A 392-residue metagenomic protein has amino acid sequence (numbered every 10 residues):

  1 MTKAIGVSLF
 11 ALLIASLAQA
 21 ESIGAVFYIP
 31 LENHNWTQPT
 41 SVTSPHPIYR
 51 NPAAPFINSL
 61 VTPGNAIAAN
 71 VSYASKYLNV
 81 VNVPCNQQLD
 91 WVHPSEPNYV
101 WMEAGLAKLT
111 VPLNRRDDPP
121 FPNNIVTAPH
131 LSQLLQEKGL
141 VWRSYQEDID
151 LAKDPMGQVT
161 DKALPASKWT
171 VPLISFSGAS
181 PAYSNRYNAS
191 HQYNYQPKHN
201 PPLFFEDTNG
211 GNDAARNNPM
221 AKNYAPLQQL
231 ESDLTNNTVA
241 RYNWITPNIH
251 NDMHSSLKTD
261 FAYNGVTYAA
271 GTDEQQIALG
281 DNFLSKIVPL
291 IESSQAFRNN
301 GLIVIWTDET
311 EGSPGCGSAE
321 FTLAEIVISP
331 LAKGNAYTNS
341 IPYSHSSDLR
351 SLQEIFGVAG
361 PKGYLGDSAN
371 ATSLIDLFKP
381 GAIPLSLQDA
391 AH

Functional and structural regions predicted by a protein language model:
M1-V7: Bacterial N-terminal signal peptides that target proteins for export
V7-A15: Bacterial N-terminal signal peptides
A20-H392: N-terminal pro-sequences and low-complexity stem/linker regions of secreted or lumenal proteins
